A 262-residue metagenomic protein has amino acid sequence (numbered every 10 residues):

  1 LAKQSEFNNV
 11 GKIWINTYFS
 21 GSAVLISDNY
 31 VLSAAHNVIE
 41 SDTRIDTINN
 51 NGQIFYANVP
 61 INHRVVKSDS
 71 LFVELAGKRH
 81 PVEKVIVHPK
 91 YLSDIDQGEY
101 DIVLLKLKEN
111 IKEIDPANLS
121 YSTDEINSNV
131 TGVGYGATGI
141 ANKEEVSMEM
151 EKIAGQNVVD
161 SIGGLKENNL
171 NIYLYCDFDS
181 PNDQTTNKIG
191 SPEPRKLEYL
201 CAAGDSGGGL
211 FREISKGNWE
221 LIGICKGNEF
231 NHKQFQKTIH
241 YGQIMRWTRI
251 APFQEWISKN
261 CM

Functional and structural regions predicted by a protein language model:
A2-N16, V130-G132: A short, Trp-centered hydrophobic/proline-enriched beta-strand micro-motif
K3-N9, V24-I39, R44-V65, E149-S161 (+1 more regions): C-terminal subregion of chymotrypsin/trypsin-like serine protease catalytic domains
V10-D28, D96-Q97: A conserved glycine-rich beta-strand in the N-terminal activation segment of trypsin-fold
W14, S93-D96, S147-M148, E198-A203: Short Gly/Pro-enriched turn/cap motifs at secondary-structure boundaries
N16-Y18, G77-H80, G217: Glycine-centered tight beta-turn/hairpin loop motif at sheet-sheet or coil-to-beta transitions
N29-S41, P81, I86, Y91-T123 (+1 more regions): Conserved active-site neighborhood of the chymotrypsin/trypsin-like protease fold
S93-Q97, K143-S147, L165-L170, I214-E220 (+1 more regions): Short, solvent-exposed loop/turn segments that connect beta-strands within catalytic domains and beta-strand-rich
E99-I102, K108-E198: Chymotrypsin/trypsin-fold serine protease catalytic domain
